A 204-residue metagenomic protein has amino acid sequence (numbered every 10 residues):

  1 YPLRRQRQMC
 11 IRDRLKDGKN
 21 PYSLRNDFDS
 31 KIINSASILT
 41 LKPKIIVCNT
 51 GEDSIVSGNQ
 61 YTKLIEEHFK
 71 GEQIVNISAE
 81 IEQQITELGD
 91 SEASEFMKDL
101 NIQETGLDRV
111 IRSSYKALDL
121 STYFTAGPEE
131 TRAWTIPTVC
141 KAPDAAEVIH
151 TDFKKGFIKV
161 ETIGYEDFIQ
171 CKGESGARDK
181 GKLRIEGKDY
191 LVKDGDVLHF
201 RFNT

Functional and structural regions predicted by a protein language model:
Y1-I11: Single conserved hydrophobic/aromatic residue that forms the stacking wall/gate of nucleotide- or nucleobase-binding
R5, S23-N26, S54-I55, T86-E87 (+2 more regions): Conserved phosphate/pyrophosphate-binding and hydrolysis machinery centered on Walker-type P-loop NTPases, extending
R12, D17-S54, Q73: Amphipathic heptad-repeat alpha-helical coiled-coil/stalk segments that mediate oligomerization, filament/stalk
Y22-D27, Y123-E129: Short coil/turn segments at secondary-structure boundaries
D29-N34, Q60-T62, P143-E147, I185: Glycine-rich, charged/polar anion/phosphate-binding loops that engage phosphate groups from diverse ligands
K44, G51-T125: Canonical P-loop GTPase G-domain recognition
E72, A79, E87, E130-H199: Nucleotide-binding motor/catalytic cores of P-loop/tubulin-like NTPases across gene-expression machines
F202-N203: Short, surface-exposed secondary-structure boundary micro-motifs
